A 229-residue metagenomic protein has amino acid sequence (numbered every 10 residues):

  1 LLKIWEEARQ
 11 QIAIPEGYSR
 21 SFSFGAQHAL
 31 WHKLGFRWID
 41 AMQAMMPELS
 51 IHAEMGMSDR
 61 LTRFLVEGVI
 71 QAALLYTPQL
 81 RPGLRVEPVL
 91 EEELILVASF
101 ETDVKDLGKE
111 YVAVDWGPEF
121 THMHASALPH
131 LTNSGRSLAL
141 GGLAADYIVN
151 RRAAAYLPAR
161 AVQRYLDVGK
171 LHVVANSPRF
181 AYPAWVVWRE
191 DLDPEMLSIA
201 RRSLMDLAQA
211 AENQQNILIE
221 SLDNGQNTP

Functional and structural regions predicted by a protein language model:
L1-E16: Alpha-helical "hinge/linker" immediately C-terminal to small N-terminal DNA-binding modules
Y18-R81: Central regulatory/effector-binding core of bacterial HTH transcription factors
S21-G25, A73, V112, A155 (+1 more regions): Short, well-ordered beta-strand segments
G56-K109, A161: Acidic, Gly/Pro-rich loop/turn segments at junctions of secondary structure
F64-V66, D146-R152, V186: Hydrophobic residues within well-ordered alpha-helices
T77-L84, A144-V173, P178: A ligand-binding cleft/hinge motif common to bilobed small-molecule-binding domains
D103, V174-G225: A late-sequence structural motif
L107-G135, A139-A145, A159, A211 (+1 more regions): Secondary-structure junction motif
